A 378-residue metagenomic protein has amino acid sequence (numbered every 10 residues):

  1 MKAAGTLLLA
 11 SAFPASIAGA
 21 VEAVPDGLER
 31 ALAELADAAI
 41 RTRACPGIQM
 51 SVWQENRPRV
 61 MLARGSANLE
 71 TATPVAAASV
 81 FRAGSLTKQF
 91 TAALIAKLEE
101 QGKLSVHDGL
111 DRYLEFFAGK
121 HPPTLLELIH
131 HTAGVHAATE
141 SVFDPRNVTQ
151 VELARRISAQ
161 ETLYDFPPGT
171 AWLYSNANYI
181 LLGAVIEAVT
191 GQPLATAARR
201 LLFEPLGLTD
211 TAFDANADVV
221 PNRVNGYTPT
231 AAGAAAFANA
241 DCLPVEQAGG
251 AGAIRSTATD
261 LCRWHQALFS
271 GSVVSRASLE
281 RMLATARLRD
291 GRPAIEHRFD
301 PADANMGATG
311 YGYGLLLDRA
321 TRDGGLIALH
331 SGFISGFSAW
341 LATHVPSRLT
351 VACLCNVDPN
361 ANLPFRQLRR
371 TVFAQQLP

Functional and structural regions predicted by a protein language model:
M1-G19: N-terminal export signals
P25-F81, K103-D108: Short, conserved catalytic-motif segment at the N-terminal edge
A36-D37, M50, N56, S79-H107 (+3 more regions): Active-site SXXK
I48-V52, L316, L341: Short beta-strand scaffold segments in enzyme catalytic cores
R59, S66-N68, H121-A328: Short, surface-exposed loop or secondary-structure junction motifs that flank catalytic or metal-binding residues
S105-K120: Short, glycine/proline-biased beta-turn/loop segments that scaffold the active-site neighborhood
T285-D300, L354-P378: Short, gly/Ser/Thr-rich active-site loops of penicillin-recognizing serine hydrolases
I327-H330, S338-V357: Short, well-ordered beta-strand elements
